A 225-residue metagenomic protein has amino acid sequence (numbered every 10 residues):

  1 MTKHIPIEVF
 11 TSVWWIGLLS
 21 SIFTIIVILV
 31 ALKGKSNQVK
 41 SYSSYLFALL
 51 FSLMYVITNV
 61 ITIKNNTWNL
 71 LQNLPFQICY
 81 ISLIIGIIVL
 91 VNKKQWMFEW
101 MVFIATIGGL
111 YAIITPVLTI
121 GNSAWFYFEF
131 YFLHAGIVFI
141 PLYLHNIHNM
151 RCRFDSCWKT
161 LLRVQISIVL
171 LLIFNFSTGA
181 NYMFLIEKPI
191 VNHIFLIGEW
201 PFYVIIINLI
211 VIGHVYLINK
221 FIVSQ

Functional and structural regions predicted by a protein language model:
H4-S21, K159-I166, F176-V215: Membrane-interface transmembrane-helix boundary segments in multi-pass integral membrane proteins
V13-S20, N66-C79, E99-V102: Structural signature of hydrophobic alpha-helical transmembrane segments
G17-I28, Y80-V91, L133-I147, Y203-K220: Hydrophobic cores of alpha-helical transmembrane segments in multi-pass inner/ER membrane proteins, independent
L32-S44, V91-M97, I147-W158, S224-Q225: Membrane-interface helix-boundary motifs at transmembrane edges
S41-L46, N73-P75, F98-T106, F130: Cytoplasmic-side transmembrane-helix entry/capping segments in multi-pass membrane proteins
F51-V60, A105-P116, V164-N175: Aromatic-anchored segments of alpha-helical transmembrane domains
I63-L70, N92-W96, P116-F128: Membrane-interface helix caps and helix-loop-helix hairpins in membrane proteins
I114-L162: A contiguous pocket-lining binding segment that forms or flanks enzyme active sites
